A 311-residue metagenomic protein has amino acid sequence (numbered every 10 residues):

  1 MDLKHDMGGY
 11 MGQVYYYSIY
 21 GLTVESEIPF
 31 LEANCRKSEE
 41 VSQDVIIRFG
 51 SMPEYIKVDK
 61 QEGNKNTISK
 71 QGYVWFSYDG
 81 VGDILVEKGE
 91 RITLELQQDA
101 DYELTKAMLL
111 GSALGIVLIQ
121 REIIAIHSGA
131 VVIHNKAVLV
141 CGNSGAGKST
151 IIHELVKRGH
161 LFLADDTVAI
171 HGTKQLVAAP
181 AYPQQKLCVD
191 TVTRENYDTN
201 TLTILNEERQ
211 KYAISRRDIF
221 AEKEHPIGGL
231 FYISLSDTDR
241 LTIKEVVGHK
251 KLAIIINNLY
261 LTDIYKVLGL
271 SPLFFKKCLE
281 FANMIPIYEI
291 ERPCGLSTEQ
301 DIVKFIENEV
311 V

Functional and structural regions predicted by a protein language model:
D2-A100, K304-V311: Long, basic/Gly/Ser/Thr-rich N-terminal segments that mediate initial subcellular attachment or targeting
D6-P29, A33-C35, H134, V138-C141 (+1 more regions): Glycine-rich, often acidic-flanked micro-motifs that create phosphate/phosphodiester-binding or positioning elements
K65-I68, L110-L114, K211-Y212, Y260-L261: Short Pro/Gly-enriched beta-strand edge/turn motifs at strand-loop
S77-G80, E87-A137: Extreme N-terminal, non-catalytic leader segments that precede Walker-type/kinase nucleotide-binding cores
G145: Walker A (P-loop) phosphate-binding loop of P-loop NTPases
K148: Conserved lysine of the Walker
I151-I152: Post-Walker A alpha-helix
L155: Aromatic pocket-lining residues of Rossmann-like dinucleotide-binding sites
